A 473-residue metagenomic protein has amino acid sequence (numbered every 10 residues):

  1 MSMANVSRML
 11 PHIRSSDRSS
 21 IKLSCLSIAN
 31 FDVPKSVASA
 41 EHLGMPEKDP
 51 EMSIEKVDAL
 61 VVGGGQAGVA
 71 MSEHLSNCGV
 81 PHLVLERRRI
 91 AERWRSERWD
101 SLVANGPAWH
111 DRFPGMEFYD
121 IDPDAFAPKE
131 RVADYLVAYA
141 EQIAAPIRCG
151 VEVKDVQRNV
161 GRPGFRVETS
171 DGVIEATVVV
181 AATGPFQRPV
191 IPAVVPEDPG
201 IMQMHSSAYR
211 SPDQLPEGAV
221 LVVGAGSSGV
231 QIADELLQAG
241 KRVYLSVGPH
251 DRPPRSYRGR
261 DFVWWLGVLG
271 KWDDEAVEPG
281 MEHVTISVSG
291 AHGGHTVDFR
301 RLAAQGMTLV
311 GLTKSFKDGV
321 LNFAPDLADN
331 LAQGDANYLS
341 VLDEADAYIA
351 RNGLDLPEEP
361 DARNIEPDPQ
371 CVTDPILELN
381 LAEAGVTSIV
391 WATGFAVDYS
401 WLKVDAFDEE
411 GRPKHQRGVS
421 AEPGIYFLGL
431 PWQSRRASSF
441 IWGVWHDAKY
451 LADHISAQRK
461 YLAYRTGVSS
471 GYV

Functional and structural regions predicted by a protein language model:
M1-S7, A40-L43, A104, A176 (+1 more regions): Short intrinsically disordered, low-complexity coil segments enriched in acidic
S2-S20, S24-S27, S36: Low-acidity, Ser/Thr- and Arg-rich intrinsically disordered low-complexity segments
R18-S20, H42, S456: Juxtamembrane/membrane-water interface recognition
P34, S39, P46-G64, V69-R93 (+1 more regions): Flavin (primarily FAD) cofactor-binding/catalytic cores of flavoenzymes
E97-I121, F262-E278: N-terminal glycine-rich dinucleotide-binding loop that anchors FAD/FMN and/or NAD(P) in oxidoreductases
